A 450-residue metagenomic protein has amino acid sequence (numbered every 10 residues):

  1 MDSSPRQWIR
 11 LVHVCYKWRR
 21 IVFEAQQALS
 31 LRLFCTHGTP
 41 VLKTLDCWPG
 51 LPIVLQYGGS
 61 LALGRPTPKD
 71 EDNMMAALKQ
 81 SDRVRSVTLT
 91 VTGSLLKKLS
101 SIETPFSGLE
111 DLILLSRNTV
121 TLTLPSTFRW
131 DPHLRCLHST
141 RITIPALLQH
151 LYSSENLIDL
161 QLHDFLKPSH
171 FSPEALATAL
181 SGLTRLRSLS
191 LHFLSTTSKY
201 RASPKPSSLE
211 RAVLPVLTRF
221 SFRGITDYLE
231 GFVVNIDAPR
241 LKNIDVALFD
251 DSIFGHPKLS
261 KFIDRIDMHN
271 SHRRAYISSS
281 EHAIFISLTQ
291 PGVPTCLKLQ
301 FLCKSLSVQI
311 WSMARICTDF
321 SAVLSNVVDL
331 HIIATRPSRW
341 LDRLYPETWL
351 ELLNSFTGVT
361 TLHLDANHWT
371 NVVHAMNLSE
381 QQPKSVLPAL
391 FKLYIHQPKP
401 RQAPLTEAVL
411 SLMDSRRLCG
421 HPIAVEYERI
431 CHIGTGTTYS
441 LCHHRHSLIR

Functional and structural regions predicted by a protein language model:
M1-R450: Leucine-rich repeat
